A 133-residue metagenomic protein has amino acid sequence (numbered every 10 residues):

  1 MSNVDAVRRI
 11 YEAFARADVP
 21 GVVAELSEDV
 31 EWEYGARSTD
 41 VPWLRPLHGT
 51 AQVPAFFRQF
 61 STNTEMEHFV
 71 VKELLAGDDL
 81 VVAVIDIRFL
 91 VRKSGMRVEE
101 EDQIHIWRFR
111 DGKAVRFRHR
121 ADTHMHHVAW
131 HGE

Functional and structural regions predicted by a protein language model:
M1, R58-E133: A beta-strand edge to alpha-helix "cap/lid" segment located at domain peripheries
M1-E28, G132-E133: Short, low-complexity N-terminal intrinsically disordered segments enriched in polar/charged residues
M1-V7, W43-P54, E100-E101: Charged, low-complexity, helix/coiled-coil-prone segments
V7, Y11-F14, L26, Y34 (+3 more regions): Hydrophobic alpha-helical core bundles mediating ligand binding, dimerization, or RNAP-core interactions
V7-I10, V22-V23, V30, G49 (+4 more regions): Hydrophobic pocket/interface hotspot
A15-R16, D29-A36, L80-A83, Q103: Short amphipathic alpha-helical segments, especially helix-boundary/capping motifs
G21, S27-D78: A solvent-exposed, acidic/Ser-Thr-rich amphipathic alpha-helical stretch
